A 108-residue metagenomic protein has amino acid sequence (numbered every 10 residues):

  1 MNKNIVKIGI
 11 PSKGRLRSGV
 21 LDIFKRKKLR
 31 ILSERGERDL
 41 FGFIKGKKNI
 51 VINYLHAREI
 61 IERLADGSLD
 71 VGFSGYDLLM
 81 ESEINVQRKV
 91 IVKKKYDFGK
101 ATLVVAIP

Functional and structural regions predicted by a protein language model:
M1-P108: Domain-level signature for soluble enzymes in the chorismate/prephenate branch of the shikimate pathway
